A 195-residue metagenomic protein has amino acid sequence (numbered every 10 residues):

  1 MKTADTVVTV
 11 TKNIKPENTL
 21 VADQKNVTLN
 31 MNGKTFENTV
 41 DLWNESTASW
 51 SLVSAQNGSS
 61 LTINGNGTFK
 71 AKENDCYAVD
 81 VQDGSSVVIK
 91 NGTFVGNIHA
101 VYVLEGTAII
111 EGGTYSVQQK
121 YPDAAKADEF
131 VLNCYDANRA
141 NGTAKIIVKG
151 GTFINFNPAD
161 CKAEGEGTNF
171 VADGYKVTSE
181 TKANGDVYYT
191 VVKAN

Functional and structural regions predicted by a protein language model:
D5-V27, M31-D41, F94-G96: N-terminal extracellular ligand-recognition/capping segment immediately after the signal peptide
L20-M31, S49-K72, A78-N97, Y102-K120 (+2 more regions): Surface-exposed loop/turn motifs in large extracellular/passenger domains
T35-T39, S46, S59: A broadly used, surface-exposed interaction patch
L42-N44, N138-R139: Low-complexity, polar-biased intrinsically disordered regions enriched in Pro/Ser/Thr/Gly
